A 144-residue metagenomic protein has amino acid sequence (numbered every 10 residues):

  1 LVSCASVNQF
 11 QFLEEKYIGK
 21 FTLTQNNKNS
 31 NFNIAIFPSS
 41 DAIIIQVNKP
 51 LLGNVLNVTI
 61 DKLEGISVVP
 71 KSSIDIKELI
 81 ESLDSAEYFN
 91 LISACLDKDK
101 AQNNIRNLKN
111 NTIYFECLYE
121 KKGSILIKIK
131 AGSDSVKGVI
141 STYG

Functional and structural regions predicted by a protein language model:
V2-S3: C-terminal motif of bacterial Sec signal peptides marking the signal peptidase cleavage site
S6, S67-G144: Mature, soluble, non-transmembrane domains
V7-K16, D84: N-terminal helix-cap/turn-to-beta initiation motif at the start of protein domains
Q11, E15, S30, V68-S72: Low-complexity, acidic/polar, glycine-enriched regions of mature
K16-N57: Post-signal-peptide N-terminal segment of Sec-exported extracytoplasmic proteins
P50, I60-L63, A94-D97: Short, intrinsically disordered, mixed-charge
N54-N57, L63-V68: Flexible beta-edge/linker motif
